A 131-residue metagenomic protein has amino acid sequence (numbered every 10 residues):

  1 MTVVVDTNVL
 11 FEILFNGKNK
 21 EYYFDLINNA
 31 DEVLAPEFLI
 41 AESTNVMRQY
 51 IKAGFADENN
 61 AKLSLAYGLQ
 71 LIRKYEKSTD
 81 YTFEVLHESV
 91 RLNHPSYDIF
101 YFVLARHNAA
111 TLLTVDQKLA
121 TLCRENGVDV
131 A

Functional and structural regions predicted by a protein language model:
M1-L39, Y50-K62: Short, well-structured N-terminal submotif of metal-dependent ribonuclease cores
M1-T2, D25, F102-A131: Acidic, PIN/NYN-like endoribonuclease modules and their adjacent C-terminal/linker elements
V9-L10, L39-I40, Y101, K118-L119: Alpha-helix capping/helix-boundary segments
F15-N19, L65, L71-K77, L113-D129: Contiguous, function-dense segments enriched for cysteine-driven chemistry and partner/ligand-binding capacity
Y22, E42, E84, T121-L122: Phosphate- and divalent-cation-binding pockets in alpha/beta enzyme and binding domains that engage nucleotide-derived
T44-I72, E76, T82-E84: Active-site-proximal, substrate-binding regions of enzyme catalytic domains and RNA-binding/basic surfaces
F55-A56, H94, V128: Helix N-cap/coil-helix junction residues
R73-T111, V115: Active-site neighborhoods of divalent-metal-dependent phosphate/nucleic-acid chemistry enzymes
